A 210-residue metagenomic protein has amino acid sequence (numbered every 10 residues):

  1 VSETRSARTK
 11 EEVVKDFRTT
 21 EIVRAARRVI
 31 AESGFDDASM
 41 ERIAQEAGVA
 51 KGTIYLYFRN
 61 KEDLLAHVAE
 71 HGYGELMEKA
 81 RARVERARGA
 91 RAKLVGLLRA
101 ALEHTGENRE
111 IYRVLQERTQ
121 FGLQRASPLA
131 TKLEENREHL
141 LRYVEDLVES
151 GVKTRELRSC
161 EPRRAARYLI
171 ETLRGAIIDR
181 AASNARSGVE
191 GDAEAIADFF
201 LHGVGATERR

Functional and structural regions predicted by a protein language model:
V1-S33, D37-E46, D63-A66: Basic, helix-initiating cap at the start of DNA-binding domains
V1-S6, E103, R142-T154, E171-R210: C-terminal peripheral helix-coil segments that are non-catalytic and often amphipathic
A26, A47-F58: Short hydrophobic/aromatic patch on the recognition helix
A66-G72: Alpha-helical DNA-contacting segments of helix-turn-helix folds
H67, R81-E110, A165-L169: Hydrophobic alpha-helical connector segments
G74-M77, R81, A126-K153, R163-R167: Amphipathic alpha-helical packing segments from all-alpha helical-bundle domains
T105-P128: Amphipathic alpha-helical segments used for helix-helix packing
R113-Q116, S159-C160, A181, A185: Short, hydrophobic secondary-structure boundary micro-motifs
